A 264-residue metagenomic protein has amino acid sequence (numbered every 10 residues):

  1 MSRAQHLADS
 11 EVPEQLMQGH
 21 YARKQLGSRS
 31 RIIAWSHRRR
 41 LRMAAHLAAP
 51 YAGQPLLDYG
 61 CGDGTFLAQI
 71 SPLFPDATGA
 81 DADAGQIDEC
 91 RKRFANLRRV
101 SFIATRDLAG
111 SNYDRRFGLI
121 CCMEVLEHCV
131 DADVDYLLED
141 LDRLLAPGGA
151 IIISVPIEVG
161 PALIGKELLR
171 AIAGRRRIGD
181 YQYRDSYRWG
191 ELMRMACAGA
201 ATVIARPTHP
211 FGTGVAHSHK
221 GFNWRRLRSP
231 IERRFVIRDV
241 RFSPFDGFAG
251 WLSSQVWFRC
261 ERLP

Functional and structural regions predicted by a protein language model:
R3-R39, A82-G85, E89, R93 (+3 more regions): S-adenosyl-L-methionine-dependent methyltransferase catalytic module, highlighting the catalytic core
W35-Q54: Conserved alpha-helix/loop element of class I SAM-dependent methyltransferases that forms part of the SAM/SAH-binding
P50-Y51, N112-R115: Glycine-rich phosphate-binding loop signature in dinucleotide/nucleotide-binding domains
G53-G62: Conserved class I S-adenosyl-L-methionine
P55, D76, A150: Residues at the starts of beta-strands that form the adenosine-phosphate
T65, Q69-A109: Class I SAM-dependent methyltransferase SAM/SAH-binding core
C121: A conserved beta-strand element that flanks and buttresses the S-adenosyl-L-methionine
E124-H128: Short catalytic micro-motifs in class I SAM-dependent methyltransferases
